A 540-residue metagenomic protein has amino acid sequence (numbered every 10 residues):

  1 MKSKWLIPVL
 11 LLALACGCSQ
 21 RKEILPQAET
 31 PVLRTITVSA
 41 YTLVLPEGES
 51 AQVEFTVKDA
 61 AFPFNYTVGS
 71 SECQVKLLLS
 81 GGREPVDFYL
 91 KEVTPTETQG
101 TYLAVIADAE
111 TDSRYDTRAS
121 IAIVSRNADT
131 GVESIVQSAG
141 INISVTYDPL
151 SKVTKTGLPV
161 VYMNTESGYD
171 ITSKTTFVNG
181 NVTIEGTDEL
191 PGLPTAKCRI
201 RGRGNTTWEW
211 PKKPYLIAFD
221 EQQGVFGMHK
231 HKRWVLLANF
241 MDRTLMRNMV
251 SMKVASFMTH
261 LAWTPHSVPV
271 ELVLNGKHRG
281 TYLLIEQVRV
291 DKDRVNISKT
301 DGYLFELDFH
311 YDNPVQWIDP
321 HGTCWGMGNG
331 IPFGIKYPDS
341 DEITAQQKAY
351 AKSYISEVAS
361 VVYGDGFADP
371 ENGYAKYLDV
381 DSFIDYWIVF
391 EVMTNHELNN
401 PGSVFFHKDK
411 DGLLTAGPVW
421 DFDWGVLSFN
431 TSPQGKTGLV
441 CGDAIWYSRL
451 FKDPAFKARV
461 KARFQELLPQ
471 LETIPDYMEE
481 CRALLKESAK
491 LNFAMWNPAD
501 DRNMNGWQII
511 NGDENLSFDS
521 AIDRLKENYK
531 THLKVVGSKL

Functional and structural regions predicted by a protein language model:
A15-T37, V132-L150: Bacterial Sec-dependent N-terminal signal peptides
P26-A60: Beta-sheet-dominated interaction scaffolds and their linkers
V32-A40, A61-Q99: Surface-exposed binding patches on compact interaction domains or structured appendages
E47-V53, G100, D112-I121, F177-V178: Short, solvent-exposed loop/turn segments enriched in Ser/Thr/Gly
L90-V93, T101-T117: Extracellular/luminal low-complexity segments enriched in Ser/Thr/Pro
D148-V250: Conserved NTP-binding catalytic cores of kinases and kinase-like/nucleotidyltransferase enzymes across multiple kinase
A196, T206, W210-P211, K336-N400 (+1 more regions): Middle-to-C-terminal accessory/interaction subdomains
A218-G224, A238-F240, H260-P265, K277-I388: Internal "kinase-insert"/substrate-recognition segments embedded within catalytic cores of ATP-dependent enzymes
